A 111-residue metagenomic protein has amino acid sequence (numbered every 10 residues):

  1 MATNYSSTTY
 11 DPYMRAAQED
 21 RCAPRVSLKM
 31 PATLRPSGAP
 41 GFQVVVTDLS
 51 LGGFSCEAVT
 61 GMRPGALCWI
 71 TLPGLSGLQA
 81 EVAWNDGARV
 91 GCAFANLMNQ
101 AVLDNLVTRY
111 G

Functional and structural regions predicted by a protein language model:
M1-G111: Structured alpha-helical
